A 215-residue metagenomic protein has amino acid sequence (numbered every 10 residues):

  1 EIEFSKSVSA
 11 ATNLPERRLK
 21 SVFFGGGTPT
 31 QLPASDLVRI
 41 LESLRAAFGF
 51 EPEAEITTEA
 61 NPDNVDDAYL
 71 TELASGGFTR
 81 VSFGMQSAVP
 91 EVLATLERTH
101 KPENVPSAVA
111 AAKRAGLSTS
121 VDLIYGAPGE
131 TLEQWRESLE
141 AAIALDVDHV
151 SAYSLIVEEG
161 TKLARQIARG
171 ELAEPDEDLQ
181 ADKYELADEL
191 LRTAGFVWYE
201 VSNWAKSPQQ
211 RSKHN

Functional and structural regions predicted by a protein language model:
E1-N13, R17-N215: C-terminal scaffold of the Radical SAM
